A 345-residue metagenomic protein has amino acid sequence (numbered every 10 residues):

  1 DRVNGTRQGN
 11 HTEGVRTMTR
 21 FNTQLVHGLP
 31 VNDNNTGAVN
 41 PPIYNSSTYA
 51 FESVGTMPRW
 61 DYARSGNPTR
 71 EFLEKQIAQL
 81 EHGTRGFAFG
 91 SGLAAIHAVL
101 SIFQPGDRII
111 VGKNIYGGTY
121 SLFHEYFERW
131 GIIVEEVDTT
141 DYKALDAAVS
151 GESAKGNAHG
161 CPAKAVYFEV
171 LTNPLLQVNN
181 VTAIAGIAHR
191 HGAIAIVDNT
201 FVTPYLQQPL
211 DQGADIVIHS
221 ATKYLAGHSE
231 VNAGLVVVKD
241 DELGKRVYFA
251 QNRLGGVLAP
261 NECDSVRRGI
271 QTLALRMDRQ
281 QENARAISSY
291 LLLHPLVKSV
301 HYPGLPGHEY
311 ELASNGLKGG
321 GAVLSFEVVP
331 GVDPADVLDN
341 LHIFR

Functional and structural regions predicted by a protein language model:
D1, N10-H11: Intrinsic-disorder-associated, low-complexity terminal segments enriched in Asp/Asn/His/Tyr and depleted of Lys/Arg
N4, G14-W60, N67: N-terminal glycine-rich, Lys/His-bearing helix-loop that initiates the first secondary-structure elements of many
T48-H97, S101-I102, G118-F127: Conserved N-terminal alpha-helix of the aminotransferase class I/II PLP-enzyme fold
T48-Y49, V54, V238-L243, I270 (+1 more regions): Short loop segments at secondary-structure junctions
R85-L296, H301, E311-L312: Conserved PLP-enzyme active-site core in the AAT-like
S299-R345: Conserved C-terminal alpha-helix-loop-beta "cap" of PLP-dependent enzymes that closes/shapes the active-site mouth
